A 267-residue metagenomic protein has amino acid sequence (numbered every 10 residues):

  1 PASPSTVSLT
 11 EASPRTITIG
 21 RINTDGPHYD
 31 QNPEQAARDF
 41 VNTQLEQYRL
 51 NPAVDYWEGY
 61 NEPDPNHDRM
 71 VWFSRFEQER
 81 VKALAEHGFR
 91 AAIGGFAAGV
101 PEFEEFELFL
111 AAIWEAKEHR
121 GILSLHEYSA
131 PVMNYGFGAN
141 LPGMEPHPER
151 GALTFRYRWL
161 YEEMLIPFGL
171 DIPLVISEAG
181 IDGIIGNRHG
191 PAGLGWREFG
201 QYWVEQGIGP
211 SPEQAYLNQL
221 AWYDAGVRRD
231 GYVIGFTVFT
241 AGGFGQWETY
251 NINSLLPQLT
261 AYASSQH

Functional and structural regions predicted by a protein language model:
P1-A2, P14-G26, D55, N61 (+5 more regions): Aromatic- and acid-rich polysaccharide-binding/catalytic face of secreted or lumenal carbohydrate-active enzymes
P4-L9, Q246: Short, charged/polar "capping" segments at the starts of alpha-helices and the immediately preceding loops
S8-E105, K117-H119, Y128-P131, Q214: Substrate-binding cleft of extracellular glycoside hydrolase catalytic domains
A12-G20, Y135, G190-W222, G226-H267: Aromatic-rich peripheral "rim/lid" segments of glycoside hydrolase catalytic domains that contact and position glycan
Y29-N32, V71, F103-E107, N134-G138 (+2 more regions): Short aromatic-enriched loop/helix-cap "lid" or pocket-rim segments at secondary-structure transitions that line
E34-T43, V71-E79, F103-L110, P146-L160 (+2 more regions): Well-ordered, non-membrane alpha-helical segments in soluble/globular domains
Q78, K82, G88-F89, L153-D230: Catalytic-core region of carbohydrate-active enzymes that cleave or remodel glycosidic bonds
